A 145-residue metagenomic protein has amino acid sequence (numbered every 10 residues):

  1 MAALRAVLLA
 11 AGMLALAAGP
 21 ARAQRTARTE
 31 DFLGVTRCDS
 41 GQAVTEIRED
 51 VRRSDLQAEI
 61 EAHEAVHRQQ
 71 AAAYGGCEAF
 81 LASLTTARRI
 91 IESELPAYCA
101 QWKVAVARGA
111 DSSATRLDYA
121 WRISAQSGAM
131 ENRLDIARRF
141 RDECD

Functional and structural regions predicted by a protein language model:
A6-A17: Bacterial N-terminal signal peptides
G19-A23: Sec/Tat signal peptide C-region and signal peptidase I cleavage site
Q24-F32: Cleaved targeting-peptide boundary
T45-I60: Short pre-active-site segment immediately N-terminal to the catalytic Zn-binding motif
D55, A71-Q101: Post-HEXXH active-site segment of zinc metalloproteases
E59-A72: Active-site recognition of the HExxH zinc-binding catalytic motif
I90, W102-D145: Long, well-structured alpha-helical subdomains associated with metal-dependent extracellular/ecto-lumenal hydrolases
